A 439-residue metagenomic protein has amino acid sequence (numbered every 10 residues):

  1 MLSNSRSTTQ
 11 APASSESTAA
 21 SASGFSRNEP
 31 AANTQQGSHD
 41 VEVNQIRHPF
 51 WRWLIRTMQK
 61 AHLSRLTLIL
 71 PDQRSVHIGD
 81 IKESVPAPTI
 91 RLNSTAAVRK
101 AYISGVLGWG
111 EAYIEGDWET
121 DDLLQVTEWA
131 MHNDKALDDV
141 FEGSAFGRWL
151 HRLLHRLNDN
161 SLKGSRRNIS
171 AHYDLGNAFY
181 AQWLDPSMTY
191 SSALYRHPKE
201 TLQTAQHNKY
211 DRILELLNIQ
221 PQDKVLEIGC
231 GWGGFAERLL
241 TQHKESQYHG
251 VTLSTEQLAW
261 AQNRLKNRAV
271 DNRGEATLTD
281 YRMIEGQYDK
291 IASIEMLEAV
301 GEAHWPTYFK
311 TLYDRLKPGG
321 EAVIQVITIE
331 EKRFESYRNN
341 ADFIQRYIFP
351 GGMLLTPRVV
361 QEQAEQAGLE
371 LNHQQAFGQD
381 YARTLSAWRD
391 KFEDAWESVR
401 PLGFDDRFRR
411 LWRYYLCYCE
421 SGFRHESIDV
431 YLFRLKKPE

Functional and structural regions predicted by a protein language model:
L2-Q206, R212: Feature captures hydrophobic
P221-G231: Conserved class I S-adenosyl-L-methionine
W232-K244: Conserved SAM-binding loop of SAM-dependent methyltransferases across substrates and taxa, primarily the Class I
A261-Q262: Conserved SAM-binding loop
R282-I291: A short acidic, Gly/Pro-enriched loop at the edge of an enzyme's catalytic core that lines a small-molecule cofactor
P306-P318: A short glycine-rich, Lys/Arg-flanked "PGG" loop and its adjoining helix->strand segment in the class I
G319-I327: Conserved beta-strand signature within the Rossmann-like core of class I S-adenosyl-L-methionine
T328-E439: Substrate-binding/catalytic lobe of Class I Rossmann-like enzymes that use SAM or dcSAM, i.e., the mid-to-C-terminal
